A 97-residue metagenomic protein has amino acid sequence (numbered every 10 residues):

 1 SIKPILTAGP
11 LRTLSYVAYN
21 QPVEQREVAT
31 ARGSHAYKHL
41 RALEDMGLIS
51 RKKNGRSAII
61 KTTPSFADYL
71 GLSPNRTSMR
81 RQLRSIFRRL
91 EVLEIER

Functional and structural regions predicted by a protein language model:
S1-T7, N54-P74: Short, cationic-aromatic polyanion-contact patches
K3-P22: Short amphipathic alpha-helical interface segments
L14, V28, T63: Residue-level signature of catalytic and energy-coupling elements of molecular machines, predominantly ATP/GTP-dependent
N20, M46, Y69, S73-R76: Conserved, well-folded catalytic cores of nucleic-acid-processing and energy-transducing macromolecular machines
N20-A31: Short acidic, hydrophobic short linear motifs in intrinsically disordered regions
Y37-E44: Short, hydrophobic-biased segments on the C-terminal half of alpha helices that form "recognition helices"
D45-N54: A short, conserved structural fragment
S73-R97: Phosphate-centric recognition/catalysis
